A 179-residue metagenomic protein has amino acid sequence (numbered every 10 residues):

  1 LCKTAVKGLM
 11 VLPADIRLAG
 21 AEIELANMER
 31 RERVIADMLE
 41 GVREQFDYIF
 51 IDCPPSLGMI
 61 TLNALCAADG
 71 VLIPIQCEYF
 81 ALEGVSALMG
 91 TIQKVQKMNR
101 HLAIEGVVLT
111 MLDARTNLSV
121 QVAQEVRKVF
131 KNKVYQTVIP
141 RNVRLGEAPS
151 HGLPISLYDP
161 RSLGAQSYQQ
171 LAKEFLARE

Functional and structural regions predicted by a protein language model:
L1-E44, H101, V143, A148-H151 (+1 more regions): P-loop/Walker-type NTP enzyme "switch/lid" segment
L9, E32, L82-V85, Q136 (+1 more regions): Short, structured helix-loop boundary elements
A14, T137, R141, P160: Active-site donor-binding loop signature of nucleotide-sugar glycosyltransferases
N27-V34, L118, P160-S167: Soluble or luminal CAZymes and related metallo-dependent hydrolases
D37-V143: Conserved catalytic-core segment of NTP-binding enzymes
P149-Q170: C-terminal boundary of histidine-terminating zinc-finger modules
Q170-E179: C-terminal alpha-helix
